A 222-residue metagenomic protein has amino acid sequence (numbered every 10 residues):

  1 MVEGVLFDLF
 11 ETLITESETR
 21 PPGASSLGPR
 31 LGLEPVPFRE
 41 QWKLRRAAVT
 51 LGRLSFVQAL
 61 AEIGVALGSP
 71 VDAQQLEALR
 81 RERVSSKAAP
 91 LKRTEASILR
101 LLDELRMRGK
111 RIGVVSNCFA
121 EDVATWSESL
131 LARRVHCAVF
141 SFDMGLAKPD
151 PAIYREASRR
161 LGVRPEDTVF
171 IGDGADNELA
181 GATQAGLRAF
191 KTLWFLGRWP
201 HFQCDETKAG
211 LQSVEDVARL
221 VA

Functional and structural regions predicted by a protein language model:
M1-V5, L99, D103-A222: Asp-based, Mg2+/Mn2+-dependent phosphohydrolase catalytic module
V2-R100, M107-R108, A124: N-terminal helical cap/lid subdomain that shapes the substrate entry/recognition surface in HAD-like hydrolases
